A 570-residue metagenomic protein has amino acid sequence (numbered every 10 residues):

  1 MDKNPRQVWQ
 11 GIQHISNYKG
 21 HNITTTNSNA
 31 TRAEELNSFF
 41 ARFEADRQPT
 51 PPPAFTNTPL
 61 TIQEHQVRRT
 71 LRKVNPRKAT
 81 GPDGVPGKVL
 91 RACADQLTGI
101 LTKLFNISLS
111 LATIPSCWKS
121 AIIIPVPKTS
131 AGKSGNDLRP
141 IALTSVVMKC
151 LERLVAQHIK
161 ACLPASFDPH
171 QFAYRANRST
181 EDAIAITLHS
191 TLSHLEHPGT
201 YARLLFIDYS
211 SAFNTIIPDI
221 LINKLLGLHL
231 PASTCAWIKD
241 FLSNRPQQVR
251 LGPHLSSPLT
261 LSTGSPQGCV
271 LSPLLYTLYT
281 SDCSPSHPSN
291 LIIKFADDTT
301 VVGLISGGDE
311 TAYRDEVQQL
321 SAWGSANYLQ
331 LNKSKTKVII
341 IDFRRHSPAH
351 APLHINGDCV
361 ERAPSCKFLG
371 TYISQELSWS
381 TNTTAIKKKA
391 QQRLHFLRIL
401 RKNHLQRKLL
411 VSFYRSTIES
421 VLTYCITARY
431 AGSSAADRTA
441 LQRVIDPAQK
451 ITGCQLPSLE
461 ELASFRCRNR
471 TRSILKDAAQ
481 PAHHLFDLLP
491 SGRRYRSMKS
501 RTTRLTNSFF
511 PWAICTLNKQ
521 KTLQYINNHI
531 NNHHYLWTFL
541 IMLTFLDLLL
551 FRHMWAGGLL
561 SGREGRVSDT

Functional and structural regions predicted by a protein language model:
M1-T24, R415-T417, V421-C454: Arg/Lys-enriched, amphipathic patches
P5-D137, F167, R494, M498-F539: Surface-exposed loop/turn segments and immediately adjacent short secondary-structure elements within folded domains
F40, N57-P266, G303: Conserved pre-catalytic core of RNA-dependent polymerases
F40, R77-G87, L101, I123 (+15 more regions): Short, conserved catalytic/metal-binding micro-motifs enriched in Asp/Glu and His
G81, S120-I123, R139, Q171 (+10 more regions): Catalytic palm active-site di-aspartate
Q330-S365: Short, conserved micro-motifs composed of acidic
D358-T427: Basic, alpha-helical interaction scaffolds
S434-F539: Short linear motifs embedded in intrinsically disordered, charge-biased segments
